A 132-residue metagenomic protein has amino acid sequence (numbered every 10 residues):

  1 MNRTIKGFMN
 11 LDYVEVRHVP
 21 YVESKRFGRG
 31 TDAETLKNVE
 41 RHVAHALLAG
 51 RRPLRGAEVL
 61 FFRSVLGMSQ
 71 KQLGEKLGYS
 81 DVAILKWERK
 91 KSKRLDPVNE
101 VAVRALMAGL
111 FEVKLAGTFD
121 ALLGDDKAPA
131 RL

Functional and structural regions predicted by a protein language model:
M1-P53, G109-L132: N-terminal flexible/basic segments that precede or flank functional cores
R55-G56, E100: Short, leucine-enriched amphipathic alpha-helices that occur as contiguous helical runs
V59, S69-Q70, D81: Helix-turn-helix DNA-binding elements, focusing on the entry/boundary residues of the two helices that contact DNA
Q72-E75: Short alpha-helical "recognition helix" segments of helix-turn-helix
G78-L95: Recognition helix of helix-turn-helix/homeodomain-like DNA-binding domains that insert into the DNA major groove
L95-L115: DNA major-groove recognition helix of helix-turn-helix/homeodomain DNA-binding modules
